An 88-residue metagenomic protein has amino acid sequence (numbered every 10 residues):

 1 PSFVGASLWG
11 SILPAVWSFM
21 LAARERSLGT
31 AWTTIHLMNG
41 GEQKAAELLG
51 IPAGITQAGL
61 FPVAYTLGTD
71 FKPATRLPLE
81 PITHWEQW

Functional and structural regions predicted by a protein language model:
P1-W88: Acidic, surface-exposed loops and disordered segments
